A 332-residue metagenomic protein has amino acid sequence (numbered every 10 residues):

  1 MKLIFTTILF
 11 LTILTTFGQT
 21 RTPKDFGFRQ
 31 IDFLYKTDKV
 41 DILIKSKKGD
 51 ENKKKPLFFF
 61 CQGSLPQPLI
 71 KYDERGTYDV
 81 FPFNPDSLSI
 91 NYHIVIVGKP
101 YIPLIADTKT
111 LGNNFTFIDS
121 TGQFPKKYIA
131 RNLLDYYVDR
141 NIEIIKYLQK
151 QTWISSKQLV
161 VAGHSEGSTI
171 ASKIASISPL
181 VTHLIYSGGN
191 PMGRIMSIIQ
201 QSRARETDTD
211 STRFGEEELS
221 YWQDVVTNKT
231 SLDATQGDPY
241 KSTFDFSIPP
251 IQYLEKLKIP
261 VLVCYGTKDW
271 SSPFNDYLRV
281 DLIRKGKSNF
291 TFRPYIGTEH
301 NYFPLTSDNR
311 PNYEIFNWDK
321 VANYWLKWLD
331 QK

Functional and structural regions predicted by a protein language model:
T20-K53: N-terminal cap/lid segment of alpha/beta-hydrolase-fold proteins
G49-N91, P103-T108: Short, surface-exposed "cap/lid" segments of acyl-processing enzymes
G112-T152: Alpha/beta-hydrolase active-site loop
N114-G122, K127, H183-K256: Accessory cap/linker subdomain of secreted extracellular hydrolases
Y147-S202: Primarily recognizes the serine-hydrolase "nucleophile elbow" in alpha/beta-hydrolase and SGNH/GDSL folds
L257, V263-Y265: Short beta-strand/loop motif that positions the catalytic acidic residue of the alpha/beta-hydrolase fold
W270-Y277: Conserved alpha/beta-hydrolase "acid-adjacent" motif
T298-Y302, T306-K332: Catalytic active-site module of serine/aspartate enzymes centered on a nucleophile-bearing elbow/loop
